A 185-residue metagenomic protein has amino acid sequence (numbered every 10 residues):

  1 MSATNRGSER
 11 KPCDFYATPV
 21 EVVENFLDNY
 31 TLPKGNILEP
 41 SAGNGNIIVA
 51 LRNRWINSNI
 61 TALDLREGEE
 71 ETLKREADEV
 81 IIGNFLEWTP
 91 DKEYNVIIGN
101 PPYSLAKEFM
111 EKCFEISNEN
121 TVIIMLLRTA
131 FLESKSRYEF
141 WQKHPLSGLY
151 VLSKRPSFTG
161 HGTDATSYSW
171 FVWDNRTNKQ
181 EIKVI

Functional and structural regions predicted by a protein language model:
M1-I185: Class I S-adenosyl-L-methionine-dependent methyltransferase catalytic core
